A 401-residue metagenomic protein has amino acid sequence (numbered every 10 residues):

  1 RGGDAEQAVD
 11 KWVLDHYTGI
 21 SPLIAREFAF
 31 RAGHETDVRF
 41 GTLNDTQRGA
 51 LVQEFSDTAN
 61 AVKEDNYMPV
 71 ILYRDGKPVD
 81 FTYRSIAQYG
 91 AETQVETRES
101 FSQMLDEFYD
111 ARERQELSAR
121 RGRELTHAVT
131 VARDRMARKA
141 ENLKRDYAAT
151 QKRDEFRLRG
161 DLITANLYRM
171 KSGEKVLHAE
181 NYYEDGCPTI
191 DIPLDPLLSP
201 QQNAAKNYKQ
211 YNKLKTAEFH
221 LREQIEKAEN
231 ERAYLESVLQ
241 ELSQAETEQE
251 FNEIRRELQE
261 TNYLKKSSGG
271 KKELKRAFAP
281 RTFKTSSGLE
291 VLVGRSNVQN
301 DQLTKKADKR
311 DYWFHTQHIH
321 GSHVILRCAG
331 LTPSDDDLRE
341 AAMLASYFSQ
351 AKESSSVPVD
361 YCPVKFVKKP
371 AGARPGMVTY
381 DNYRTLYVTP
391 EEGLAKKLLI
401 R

Functional and structural regions predicted by a protein language model:
R1-R401: Extended, highly charged segments
